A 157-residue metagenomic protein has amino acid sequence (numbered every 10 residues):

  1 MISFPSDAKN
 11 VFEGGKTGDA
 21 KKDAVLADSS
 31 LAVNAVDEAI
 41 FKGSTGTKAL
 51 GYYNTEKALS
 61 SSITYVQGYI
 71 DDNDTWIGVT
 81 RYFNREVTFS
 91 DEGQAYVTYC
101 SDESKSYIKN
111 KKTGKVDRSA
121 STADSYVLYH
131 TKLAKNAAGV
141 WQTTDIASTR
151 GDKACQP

Functional and structural regions predicted by a protein language model:
I2-T75: Core segments of small alpha/beta cavity-forming domains
T45-Q156: Structured, amphipathic secondary-structure segments that form assembly/contact surfaces in multi-subunit
